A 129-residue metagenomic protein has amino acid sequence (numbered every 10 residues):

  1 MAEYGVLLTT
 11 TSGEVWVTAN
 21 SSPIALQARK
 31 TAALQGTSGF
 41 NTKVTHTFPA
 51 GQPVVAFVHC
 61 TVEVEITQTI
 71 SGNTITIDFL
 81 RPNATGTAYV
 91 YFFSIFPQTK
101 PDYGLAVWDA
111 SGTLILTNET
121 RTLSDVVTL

Functional and structural regions predicted by a protein language model:
M1-K43, R81-L129: Extracellular receptor-binding modules and their adjoining Ser/Thr/Gly/Asp/Asn-rich linkers
Q27-A33, Q52-V55, G72-I77: Short, hydrophobic/aromatic-rich segments at coil-to-beta transitions
G39-K43, C60-N83, T87: A cross-kingdom feature marking solvent-exposed beta-strand/loop segments within repeated, beta-rich binding/scaffold
P49-T61: Change to "...patches in solvent-exposed regions of secreted, membrane-anchored, or virion-exposed structural
